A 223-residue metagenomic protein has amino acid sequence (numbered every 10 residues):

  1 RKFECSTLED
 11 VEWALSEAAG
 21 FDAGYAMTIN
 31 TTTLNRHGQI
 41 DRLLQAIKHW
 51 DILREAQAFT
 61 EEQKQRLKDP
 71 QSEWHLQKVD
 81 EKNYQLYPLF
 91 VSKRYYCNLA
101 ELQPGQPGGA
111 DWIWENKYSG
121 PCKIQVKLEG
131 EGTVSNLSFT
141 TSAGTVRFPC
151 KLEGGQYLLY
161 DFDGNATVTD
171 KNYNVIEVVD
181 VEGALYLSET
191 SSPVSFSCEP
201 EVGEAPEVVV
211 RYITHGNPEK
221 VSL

Functional and structural regions predicted by a protein language model:
R1-T141: Active-site-proximal substrate-binding groove within the catalytic cores of carbohydrate-active enzymes
K117-L223: Intrinsically disordered, low-complexity segments enriched in serine, threonine, and glycine
